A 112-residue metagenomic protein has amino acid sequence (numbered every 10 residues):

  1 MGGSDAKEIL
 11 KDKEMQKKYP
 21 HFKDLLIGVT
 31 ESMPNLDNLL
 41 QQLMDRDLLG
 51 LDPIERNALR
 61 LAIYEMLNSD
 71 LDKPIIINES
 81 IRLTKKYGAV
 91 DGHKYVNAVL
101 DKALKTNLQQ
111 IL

Functional and structural regions predicted by a protein language model:
M1-L112: N-terminal interaction/assembly modules
